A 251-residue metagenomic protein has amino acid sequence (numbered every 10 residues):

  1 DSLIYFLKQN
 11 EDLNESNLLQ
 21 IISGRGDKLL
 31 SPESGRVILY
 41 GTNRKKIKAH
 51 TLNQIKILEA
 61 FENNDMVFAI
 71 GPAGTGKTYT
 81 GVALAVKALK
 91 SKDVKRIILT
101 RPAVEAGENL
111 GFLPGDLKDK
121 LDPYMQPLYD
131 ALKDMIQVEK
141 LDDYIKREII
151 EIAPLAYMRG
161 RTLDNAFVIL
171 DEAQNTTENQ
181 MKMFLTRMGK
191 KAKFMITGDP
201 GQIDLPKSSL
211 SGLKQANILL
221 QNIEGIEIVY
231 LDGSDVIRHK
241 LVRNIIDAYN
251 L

Functional and structural regions predicted by a protein language model:
D1-S34: Interdomain "pre-motor" coupling segment immediately N-terminal to P-loop NTPase/helicase cores
S34-K46: Conserved adenine-nucleotide phosphate-binding loops and their immediately adjacent elements
N43-L170, Q174-L251: Conserved helicase motor core of SF1/SF2 NTP-dependent helicases
